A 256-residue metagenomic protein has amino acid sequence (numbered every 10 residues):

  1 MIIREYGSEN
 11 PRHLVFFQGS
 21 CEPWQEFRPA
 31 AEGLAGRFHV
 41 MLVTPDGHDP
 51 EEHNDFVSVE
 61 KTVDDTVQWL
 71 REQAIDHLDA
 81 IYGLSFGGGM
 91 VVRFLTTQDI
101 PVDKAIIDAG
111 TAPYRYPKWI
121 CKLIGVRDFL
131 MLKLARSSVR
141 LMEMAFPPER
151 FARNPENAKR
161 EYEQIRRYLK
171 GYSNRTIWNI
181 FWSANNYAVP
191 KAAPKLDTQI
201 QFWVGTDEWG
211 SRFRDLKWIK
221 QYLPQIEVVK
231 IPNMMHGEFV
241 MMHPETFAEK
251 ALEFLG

Functional and structural regions predicted by a protein language model:
E5-E52: Conserved HGGG/HGGXW glycine-rich cap/lid loop of the alpha/beta-hydrolase fold
M41-Y82: Active-site loop/oxyanion-hole signature of alpha/beta-hydrolase fold enzymes
G83-V91: Gly/Ala-rich beta-loop-alpha elbow adjacent to hydrolase catalytic centers
T96, V102-L134: Flexible "cap/lid" loop of the alpha/beta hydrolase fold
Y116-K118, S137-P194: Conserved alpha/beta-hydrolase catalytic His-Asp/Glu region
L196, F202-V204: Short beta-strand/loop motif that positions the catalytic acidic residue of the alpha/beta-hydrolase fold
T206-S211, G237: Acidic catalytic loop of the alpha/beta-hydrolase fold
M234-P244: Catalytic histidine-centered segment of alpha/beta-hydrolase-like enzymes
